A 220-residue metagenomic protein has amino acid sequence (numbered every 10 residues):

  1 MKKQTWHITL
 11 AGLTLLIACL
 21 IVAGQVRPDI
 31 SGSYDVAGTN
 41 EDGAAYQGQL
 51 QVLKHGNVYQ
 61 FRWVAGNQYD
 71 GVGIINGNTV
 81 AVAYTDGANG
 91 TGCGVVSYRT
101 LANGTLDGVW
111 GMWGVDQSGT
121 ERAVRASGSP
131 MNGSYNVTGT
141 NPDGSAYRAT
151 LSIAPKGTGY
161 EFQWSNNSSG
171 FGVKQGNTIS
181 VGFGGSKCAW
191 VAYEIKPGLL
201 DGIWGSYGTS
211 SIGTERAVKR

Functional and structural regions predicted by a protein language model:
K2-G12: Bacterial N-terminal signal peptides that target proteins for export
A11-C19: Bacterial N-terminal signal peptides
C19-P28: Bacterial Sec-dependent signal peptides at the C-terminal "C-region" and cleavage site
R27-R220: Central antiparallel beta-sheet cores of small beta-barrel/beta-sandwich binding domains
